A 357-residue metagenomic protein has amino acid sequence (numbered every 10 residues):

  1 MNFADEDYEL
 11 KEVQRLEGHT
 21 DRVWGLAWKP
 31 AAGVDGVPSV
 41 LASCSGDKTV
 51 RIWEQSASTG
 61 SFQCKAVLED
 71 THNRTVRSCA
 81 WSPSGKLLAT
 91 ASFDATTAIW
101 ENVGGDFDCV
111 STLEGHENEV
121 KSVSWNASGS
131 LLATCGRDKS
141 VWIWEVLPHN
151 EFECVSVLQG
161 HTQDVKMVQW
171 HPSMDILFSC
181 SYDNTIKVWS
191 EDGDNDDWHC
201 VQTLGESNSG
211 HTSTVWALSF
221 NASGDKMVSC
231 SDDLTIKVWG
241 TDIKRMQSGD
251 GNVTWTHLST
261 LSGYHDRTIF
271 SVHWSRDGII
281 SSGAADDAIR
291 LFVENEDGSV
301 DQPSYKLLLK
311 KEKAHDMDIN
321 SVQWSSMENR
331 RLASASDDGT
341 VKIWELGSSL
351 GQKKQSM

Functional and structural regions predicted by a protein language model:
M1-V40, G46-R51, S56-S58, D297 (+2 more regions): Intrinsically disordered, low-complexity acidic/Ser/Thr/Pro-rich linker and tail segments in large eukaryotic scaffolds
N2-F3, E54-G60, E101-G105, E145-N150 (+4 more regions): Short loop/turn segments immediately following beta-strands, especially the blade-tip and inter-blade linker loops
K11-V13, S61-A66, D108-S111, F152-S156 (+6 more regions): A structural motif specific to WD40 beta-propellers
L16-V23, L68-V76, L113-V120, L158-V165 (+5 more regions): WD40/WD-repeat beta-propeller blade N-cap
A27-P38, C79-G85, S124-G129, Q169-D175 (+3 more regions): Loop/turn segments within WD40 beta-propeller blades
C44-K48, T90-D94, S128, T134-D138 (+7 more regions): Conserved strand-to-loop turn within each blade of WD40 beta-propeller repeats
V50-E54, T97-N102, V123, V141-E145 (+7 more regions): WD40-repeat beta-propellers
Q323-Q355: Blade-level signature of beta-propeller repeat domains, shared across WD40, Kelch, NHL, RCC1 and BNR/Asp-box propellers
